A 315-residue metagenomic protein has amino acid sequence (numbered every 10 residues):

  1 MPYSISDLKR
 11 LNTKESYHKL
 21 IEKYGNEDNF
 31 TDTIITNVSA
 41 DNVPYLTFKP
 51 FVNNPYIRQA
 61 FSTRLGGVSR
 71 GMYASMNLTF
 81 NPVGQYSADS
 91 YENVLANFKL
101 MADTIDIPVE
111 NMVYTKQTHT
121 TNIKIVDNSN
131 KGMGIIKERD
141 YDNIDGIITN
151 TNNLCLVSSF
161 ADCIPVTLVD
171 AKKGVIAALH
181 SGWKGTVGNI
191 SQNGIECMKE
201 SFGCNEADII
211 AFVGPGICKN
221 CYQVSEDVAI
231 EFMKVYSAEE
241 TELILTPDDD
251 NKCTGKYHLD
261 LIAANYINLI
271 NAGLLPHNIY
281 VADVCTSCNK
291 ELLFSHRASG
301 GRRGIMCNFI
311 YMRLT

Functional and structural regions predicted by a protein language model:
M1-T315: Active-site microenvironment for binding and transforming phosphate-containing groups
